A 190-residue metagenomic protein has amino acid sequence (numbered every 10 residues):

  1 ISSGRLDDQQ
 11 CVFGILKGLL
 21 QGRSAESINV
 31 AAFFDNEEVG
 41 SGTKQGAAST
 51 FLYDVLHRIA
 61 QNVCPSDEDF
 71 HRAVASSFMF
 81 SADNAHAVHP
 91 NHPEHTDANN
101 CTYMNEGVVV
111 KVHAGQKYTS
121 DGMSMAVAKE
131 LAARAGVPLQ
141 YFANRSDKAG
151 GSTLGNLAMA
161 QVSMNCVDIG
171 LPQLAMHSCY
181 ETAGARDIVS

Functional and structural regions predicted by a protein language model:
I1-G18: Internal metal/ion-chelating core segments
I1-L6, E37-G42, H177-S178: A short glycine/serine-rich beta->alpha loop
S2, V30-F33, F80-S81, V109 (+1 more regions): Structured core elements
G4-D8, K117, Y180-G184: Alpha-helix N-cap/helix-initiation motif
Q10, G14, A47-V55, M123-V127 (+3 more regions): Generic recognition of stable, solvent-exposed alpha-helical segments in well-folded globular domains
F13-Y103: Acidic/histidine-rich catalytic neighborhood of metal-dependent amide-processing enzymes
L20-F33, L171-S190: His/Asp/Glu-rich mid-to-C-terminal helical/loop segments that flank catalytic regions of hydrolases
A85-Y180: Active-site-adjacent substrate-binding region of metalloamidase/peptidase-like peptide-processing proteins
